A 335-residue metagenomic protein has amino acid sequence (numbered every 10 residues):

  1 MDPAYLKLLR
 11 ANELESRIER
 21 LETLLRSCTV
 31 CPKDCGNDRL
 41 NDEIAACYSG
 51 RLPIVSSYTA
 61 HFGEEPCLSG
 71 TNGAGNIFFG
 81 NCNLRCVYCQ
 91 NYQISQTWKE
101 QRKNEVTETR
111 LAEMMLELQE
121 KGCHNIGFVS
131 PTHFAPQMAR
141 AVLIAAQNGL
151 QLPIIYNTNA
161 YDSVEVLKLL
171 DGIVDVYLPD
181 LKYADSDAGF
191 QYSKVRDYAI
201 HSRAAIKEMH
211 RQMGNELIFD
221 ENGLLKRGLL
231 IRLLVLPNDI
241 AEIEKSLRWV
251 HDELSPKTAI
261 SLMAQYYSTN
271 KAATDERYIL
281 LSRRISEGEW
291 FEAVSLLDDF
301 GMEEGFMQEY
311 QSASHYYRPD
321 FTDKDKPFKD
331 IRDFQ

Functional and structural regions predicted by a protein language model:
M1-E43, G214-Q335: Auxiliary Fe-S-binding modules of radical SAM enzymes
E43, C47-V176, D185-S186: Conserved Radical SAM active-site core
G75, I126, I154-Y156, Y177-P179 (+3 more regions): Hydrophobic faces of well-ordered beta-strands that scaffold small-molecule active sites in alpha/beta enzyme cores
F79, S130-T132, Y156-A160, L181 (+3 more regions): A cross-domain feature marking catalytic cores of carbohydrate-active enzymes and several ubiquitous metabolic/repair
Q93-K103, Q191-R196, D275-R284: Short glycine-enriched, charge-decorated loop/helix-capping segments at active-site entrances that position
S95-Q96, A135, A160-S163, L181-A199 (+3 more regions): Conserved radical SAM core fold
V142-P153, A204-M209, E287-A293: Alpha-helix-loop-beta-strand connector modules within alpha/beta enzyme cores
F190-N222: Anionic-ligand binding region
